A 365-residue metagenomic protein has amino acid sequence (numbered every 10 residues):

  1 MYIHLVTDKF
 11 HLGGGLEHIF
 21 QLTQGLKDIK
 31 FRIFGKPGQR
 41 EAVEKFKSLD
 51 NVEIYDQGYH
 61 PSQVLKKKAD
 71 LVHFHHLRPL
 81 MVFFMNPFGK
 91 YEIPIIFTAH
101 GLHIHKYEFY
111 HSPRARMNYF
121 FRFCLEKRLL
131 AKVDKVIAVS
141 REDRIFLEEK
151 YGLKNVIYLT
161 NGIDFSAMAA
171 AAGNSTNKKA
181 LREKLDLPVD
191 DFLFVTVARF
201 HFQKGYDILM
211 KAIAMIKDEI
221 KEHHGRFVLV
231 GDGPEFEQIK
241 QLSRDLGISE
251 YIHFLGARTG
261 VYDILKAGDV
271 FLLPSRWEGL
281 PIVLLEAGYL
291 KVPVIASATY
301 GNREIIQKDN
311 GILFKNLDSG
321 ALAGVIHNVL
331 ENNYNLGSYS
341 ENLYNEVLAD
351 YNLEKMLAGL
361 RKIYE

Functional and structural regions predicted by a protein language model:
H4-P61, E142-K150, Y158: N-terminal strand-loop element at the rim of the active site of nucleotide-sugar-dependent glycosyltransferases
G13-Q24, F192-D218, P234-K240, G320: A conserved mid-protein helix/loop that constitutes part of the nucleotide-sugar donor-binding site
F74-M81, A99-L102: Short His-centered aromatic/hydrophobic patch
N118-K135: Membrane-proximal helix-turn-helix segments that form the acceptor-binding/catalytic region of lipid-linked
A169-L187, N335: A short helix/loop element that forms part of the nucleotide-sugar donor recognition site in Leloir-type
A257, R276: Aromatic "clamp/platform" in nucleotide-sugar-dependent glycosyltransferases that forms part of the donor/acceptor
L284, P293-A296: Short hydrophobic beta-strand element within catalytic cores of glycosyltransferases and related nucleotide-activated
K308, I312-S319, N328-Y334: Conserved acidic donor-binding segment of nucleotide-sugar-dependent glycosyltransferases
